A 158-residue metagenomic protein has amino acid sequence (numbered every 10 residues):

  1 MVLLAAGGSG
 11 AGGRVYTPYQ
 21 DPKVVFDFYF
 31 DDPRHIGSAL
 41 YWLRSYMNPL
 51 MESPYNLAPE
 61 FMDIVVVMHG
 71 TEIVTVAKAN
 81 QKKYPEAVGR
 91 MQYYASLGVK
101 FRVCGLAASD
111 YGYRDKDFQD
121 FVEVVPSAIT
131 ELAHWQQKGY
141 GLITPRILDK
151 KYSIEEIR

Functional and structural regions predicted by a protein language model:
V2-G12: Bacterial Sec-dependent signal peptides at the C-terminal "C-region" and cleavage site
G10-Y16, S53-N56: Short beta-strand/turn micro-motifs at beta-sheet edges
T17-D32, M68-E72: Acidic/histidine-rich, surface-exposed loop or edge segments in extracytoplasmic proteins
V24-D27, V65-M68, K100-V103, I143-T144: Structural recognition of the beta-strand scaffold that forms the well-ordered cores of secreted hydrolase catalytic
F30-Y41, E60, Q81-P85: Soluble non-cytosolic domains of exported or imported proteins
G37-L57: Histidine-anchored nucleotide/phosphate-binding helix
L57-V76: Acidic helix-start/capping segments at beta-turn-to-alpha-helix junctions
A77-R158: A cross-taxonomic marker for long C-terminal extensions/tails that follow the last structured domain
